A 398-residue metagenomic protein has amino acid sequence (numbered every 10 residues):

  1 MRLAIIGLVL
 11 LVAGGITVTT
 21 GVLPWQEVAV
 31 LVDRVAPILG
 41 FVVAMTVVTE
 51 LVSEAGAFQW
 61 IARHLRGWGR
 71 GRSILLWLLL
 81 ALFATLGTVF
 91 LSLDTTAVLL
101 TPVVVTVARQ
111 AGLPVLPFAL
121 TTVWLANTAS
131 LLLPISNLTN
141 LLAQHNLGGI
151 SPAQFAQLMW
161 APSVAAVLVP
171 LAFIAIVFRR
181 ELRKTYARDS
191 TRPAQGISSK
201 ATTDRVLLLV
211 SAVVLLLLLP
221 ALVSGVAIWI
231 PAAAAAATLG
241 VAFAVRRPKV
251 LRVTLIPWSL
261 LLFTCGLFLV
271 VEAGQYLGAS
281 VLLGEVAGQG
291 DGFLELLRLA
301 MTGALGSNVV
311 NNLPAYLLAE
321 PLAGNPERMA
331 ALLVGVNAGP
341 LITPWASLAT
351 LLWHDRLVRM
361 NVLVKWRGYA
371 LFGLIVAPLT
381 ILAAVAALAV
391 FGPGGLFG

Functional and structural regions predicted by a protein language model:
M1-A4, W25-I38, P152-P162, T202-D204 (+6 more regions): Interfacial loop-to-helix junctions that mark the boundaries of transmembrane helices in multi-pass membrane
M1-L23, R34-V47, L99, L207-L217 (+2 more regions): Hydrophobic mid-bilayer segments of alpha-helices in multi-pass membrane transport proteins, especially secondary
W25, A29-P114, W258-L260, T264-P326: Membrane-embedded alpha-helical segments and adjacent helix-loop junctions characteristic of multi-pass solute
R34-T46, Q154-A172, E327-T343: Alpha-helical transmembrane segments
G71-L79, Q110-T122, I150-A161, P326-N337 (+1 more regions): Membrane-interface alpha-helices at helix entry/exit sites of multi-pass transporters
T88-V98, V115-G149, P170-L171, S307-L317 (+1 more regions): Alpha-helical transmembrane segments and, especially, the helix-loop junctions at the ends of these helices
A153-S199, W345-G398: Juxtamembrane and boundary regions of transmembrane helices in multi-pass small-molecule transporters and channels
V167-R247: Long, contiguous bundles of hydrophobic transmembrane helices that form the permeation core of multi-pass
